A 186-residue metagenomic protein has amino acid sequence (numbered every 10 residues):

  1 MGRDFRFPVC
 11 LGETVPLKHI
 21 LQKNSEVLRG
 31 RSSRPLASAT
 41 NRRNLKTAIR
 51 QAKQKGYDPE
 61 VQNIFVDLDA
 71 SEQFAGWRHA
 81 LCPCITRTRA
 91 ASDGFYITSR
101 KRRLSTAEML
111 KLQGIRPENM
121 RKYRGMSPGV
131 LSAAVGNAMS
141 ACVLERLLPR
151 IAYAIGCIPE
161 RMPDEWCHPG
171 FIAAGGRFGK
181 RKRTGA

Functional and structural regions predicted by a protein language model:
M1-A91, R100-R102: Class I S-adenosyl-L-methionine
P83-G125: FAD-binding beta-loop-beta segment adjacent to the flavin cofactor pocket
S140: A helicase ATPase "motif cassette" and its flanking acidic/Ser/Thr-rich regulatory loops
L144: Acidic-aromatic/histidine active-site loop/patch
L148-P159: Short, hydrophobic alpha-helical segments
C157-G170: Short, flexible loop/turn segments with low-complexity composition
F171-A186: Acidic, Ser/Thr-rich low-complexity intrinsically disordered segments
